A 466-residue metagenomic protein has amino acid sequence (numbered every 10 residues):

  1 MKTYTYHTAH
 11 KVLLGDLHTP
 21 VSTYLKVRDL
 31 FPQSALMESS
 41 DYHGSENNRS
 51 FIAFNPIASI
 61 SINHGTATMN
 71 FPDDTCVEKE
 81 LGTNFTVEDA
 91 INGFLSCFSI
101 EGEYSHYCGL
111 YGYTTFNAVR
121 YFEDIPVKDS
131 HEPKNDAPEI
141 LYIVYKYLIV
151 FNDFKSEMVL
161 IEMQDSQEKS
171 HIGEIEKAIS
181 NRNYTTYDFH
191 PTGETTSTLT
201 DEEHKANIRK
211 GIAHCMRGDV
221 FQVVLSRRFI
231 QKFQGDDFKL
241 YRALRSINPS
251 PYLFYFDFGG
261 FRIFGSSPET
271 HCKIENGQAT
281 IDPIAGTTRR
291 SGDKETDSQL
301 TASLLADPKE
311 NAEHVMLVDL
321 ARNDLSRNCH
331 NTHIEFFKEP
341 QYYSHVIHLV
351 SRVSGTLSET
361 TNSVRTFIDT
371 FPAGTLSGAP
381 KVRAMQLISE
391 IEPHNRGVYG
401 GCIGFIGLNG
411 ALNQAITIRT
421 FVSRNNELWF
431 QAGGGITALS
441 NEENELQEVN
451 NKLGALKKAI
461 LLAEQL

Functional and structural regions predicted by a protein language model:
M1-L466: Extended alpha-helical targeting/anchoring segments, especially N-terminal organellar/secretory targeting helices
